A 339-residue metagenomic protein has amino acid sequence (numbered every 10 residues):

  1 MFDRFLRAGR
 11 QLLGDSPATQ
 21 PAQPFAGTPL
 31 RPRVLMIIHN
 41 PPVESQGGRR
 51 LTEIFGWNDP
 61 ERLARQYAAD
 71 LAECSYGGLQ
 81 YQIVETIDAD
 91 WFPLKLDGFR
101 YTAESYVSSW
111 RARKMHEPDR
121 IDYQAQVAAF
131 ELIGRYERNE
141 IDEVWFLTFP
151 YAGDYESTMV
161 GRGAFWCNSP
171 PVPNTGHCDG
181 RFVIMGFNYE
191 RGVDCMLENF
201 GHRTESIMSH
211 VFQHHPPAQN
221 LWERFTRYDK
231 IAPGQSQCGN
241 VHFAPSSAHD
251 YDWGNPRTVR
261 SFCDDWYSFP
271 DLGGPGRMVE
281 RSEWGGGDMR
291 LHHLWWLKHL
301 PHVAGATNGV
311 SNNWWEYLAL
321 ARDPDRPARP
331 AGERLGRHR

Functional and structural regions predicted by a protein language model:
F2-P21: Intrinsically disordered, low-structural-confidence terminal and linker regions
S16-I54, F212-R339: Replace "(M1/M4/M9/M12/WLM)" with "(e.g., M1/M4/M8/M9/M12/M26/WLM)" and add "not limited to" to clarify scope
Q20-G134, Y155-E156: Propeptide-to-catalytic entry region of secreted or membrane-anchored zinc metalloproteases
L35-M36, E143-L147, V183: Structural recognition of the beta-strand scaffold that forms the well-ordered cores of secreted hydrolase catalytic
I38-P41, L147-Y151, F187-N188, S206: Active-site-proximal beta-strand/loop segments in catalytic clefts of secreted hydrolases
I133-P173: Auxiliary, metal-adjacent structural segments of Zn-dependent hydrolase domains
N168-Y189, W295: Flexible, surface-exposed loop/gating regions in the mature catalytic domains of secreted/periplasmic hydrolases
E190-H210: Active-site recognition of the HExxH zinc-binding catalytic motif
